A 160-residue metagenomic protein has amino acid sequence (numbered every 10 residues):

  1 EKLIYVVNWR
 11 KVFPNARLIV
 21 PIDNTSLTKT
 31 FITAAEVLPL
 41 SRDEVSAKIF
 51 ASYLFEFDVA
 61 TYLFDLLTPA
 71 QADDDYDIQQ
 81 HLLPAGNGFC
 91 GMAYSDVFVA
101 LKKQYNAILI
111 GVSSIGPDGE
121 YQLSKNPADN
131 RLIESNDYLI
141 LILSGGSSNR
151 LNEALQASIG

Functional and structural regions predicted by a protein language model:
E1-G160: Cytosolic regulatory regions of ion transport systems
